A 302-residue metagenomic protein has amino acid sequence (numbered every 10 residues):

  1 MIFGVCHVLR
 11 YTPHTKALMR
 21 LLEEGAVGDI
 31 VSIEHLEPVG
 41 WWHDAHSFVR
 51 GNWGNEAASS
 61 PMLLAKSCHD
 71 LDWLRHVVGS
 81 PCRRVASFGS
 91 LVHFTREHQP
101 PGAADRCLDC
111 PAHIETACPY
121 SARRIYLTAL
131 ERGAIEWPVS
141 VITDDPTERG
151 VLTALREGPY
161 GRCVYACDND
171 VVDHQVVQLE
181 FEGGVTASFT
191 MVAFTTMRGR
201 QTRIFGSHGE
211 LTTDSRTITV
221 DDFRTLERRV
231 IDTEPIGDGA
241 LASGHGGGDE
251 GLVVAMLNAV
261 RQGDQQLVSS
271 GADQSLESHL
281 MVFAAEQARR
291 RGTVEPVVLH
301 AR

Functional and structural regions predicted by a protein language model:
M1-G4, L9-R162, G292: Predominantly a Rossmann-like dinucleotide-binding segment in NAD(P)-dependent oxidoreductases
C6-L9, A58-A65, Y165, A240-G248 (+1 more regions): Short, surface-exposed alpha-helical recognition segments that flank or form part of ligand/macromolecule-binding
Y11, D29, N55, A65 (+5 more regions): Generic structural "secondary-structure junction" signal
E24-G25, R75-G79, C167-N169, Q178-E180 (+1 more regions): A general structural signal for short secondary-structure junctions and capping/turn motifs
E37-D44, T143-P146, D170, T219-T225 (+1 more regions): Short, functional N-terminal and low-complexity linear motifs
M62-W73, Y165, N169-V171, Q175 (+2 more regions): Long, contiguous hydrophobic alpha-helical segments, chiefly transmembrane helices and signal peptides
G89-H93, V164-C167, V192, D273: Short, solvent-exposed loop/turn elements at beta->coil junctions and helix N-caps that rim active or binding pockets
V171-R302: C-terminal helical cap and adjacent loop that interface with cofactors, partners, or active-site loops
